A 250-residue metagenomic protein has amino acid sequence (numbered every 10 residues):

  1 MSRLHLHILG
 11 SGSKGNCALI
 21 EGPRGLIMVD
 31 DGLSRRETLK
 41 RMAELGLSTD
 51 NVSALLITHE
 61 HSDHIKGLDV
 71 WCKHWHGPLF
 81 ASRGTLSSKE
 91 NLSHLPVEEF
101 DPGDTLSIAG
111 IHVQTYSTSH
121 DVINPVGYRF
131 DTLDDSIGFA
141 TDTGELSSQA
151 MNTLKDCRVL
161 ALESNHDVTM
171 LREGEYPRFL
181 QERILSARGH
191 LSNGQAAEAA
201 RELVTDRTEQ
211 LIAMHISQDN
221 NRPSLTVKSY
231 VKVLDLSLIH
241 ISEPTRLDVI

Functional and structural regions predicted by a protein language model:
M1-L45, V126-D142, V159: Conserved beta-strand hairpin/beta-sheet module of binuclear metal-dependent hydrolase folds, prominently
M28-G32, S53-E60, F80-R83, G138-T141 (+2 more regions): Active-site neighborhood of phospho(di)ester-bond hydrolases with catalytic His/Asp-centered motifs
R35-A81: Active-site metal-binding motif and surrounding structural segment of the metallo-beta-lactamase
H61-I65, L86-S88, V122-I123, E145-S148 (+2 more regions): Active-site environment of divalent metal-dependent phosphoester hydrolases
K66-W75, N91, N221-K228: Metal-dependent catalytic neighborhoods of phosphoester/phosphodiester hydrolases
A81-D135: Metallo-beta-lactamase
S148-L238: Cap/insert and terminal regions of metallo-dependent hydrolase folds
I239-I250: Single conserved hydrophobic/aromatic residue that forms the stacking wall/gate of nucleotide- or nucleobase-binding
